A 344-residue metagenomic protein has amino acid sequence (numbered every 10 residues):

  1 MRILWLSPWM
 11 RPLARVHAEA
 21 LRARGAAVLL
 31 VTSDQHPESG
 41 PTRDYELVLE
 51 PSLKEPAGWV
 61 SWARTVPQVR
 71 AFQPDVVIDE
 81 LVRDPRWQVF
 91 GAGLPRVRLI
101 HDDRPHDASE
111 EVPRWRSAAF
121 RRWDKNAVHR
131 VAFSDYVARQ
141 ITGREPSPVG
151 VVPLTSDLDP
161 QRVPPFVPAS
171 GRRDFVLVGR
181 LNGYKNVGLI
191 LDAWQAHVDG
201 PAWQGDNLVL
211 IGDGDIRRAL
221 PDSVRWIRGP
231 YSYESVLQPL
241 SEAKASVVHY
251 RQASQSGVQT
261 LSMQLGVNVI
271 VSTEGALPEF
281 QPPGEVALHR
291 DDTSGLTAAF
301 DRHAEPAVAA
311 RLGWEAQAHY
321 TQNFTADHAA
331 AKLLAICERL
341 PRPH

Functional and structural regions predicted by a protein language model:
W9-M10, S61, D79-P85, I100: Short His-centered aromatic/hydrophobic patch
A63-P67, P113-R130: Membrane-proximal helix-turn-helix segments that form the acceptor-binding/catalytic region of lipid-linked
K125-R162: Donor nucleotide-sugar binding/catalytic pocket of nucleotide-sugar-dependent glycosyltransferases
V167-K185, L191-Q195: Conserved donor-binding/catalytic core segment of Leloir-type glycosyltransferases
R217-P239, A245: Nucleotide-activated donor-binding/catalytic signature segment of Leloir-type glycosyltransferases, i.e., the conserved
Q238-Q255, Q264-V267: Acidic donor-binding loop of glycosyltransferase active sites
P283-S294, F300-A307: Conserved acidic donor-binding segment of nucleotide-sugar-dependent glycosyltransferases
A304-E338: A charged, aromatic-enriched C-terminal amphipathic alpha-helix characteristic of glycosyltransferases across folds
